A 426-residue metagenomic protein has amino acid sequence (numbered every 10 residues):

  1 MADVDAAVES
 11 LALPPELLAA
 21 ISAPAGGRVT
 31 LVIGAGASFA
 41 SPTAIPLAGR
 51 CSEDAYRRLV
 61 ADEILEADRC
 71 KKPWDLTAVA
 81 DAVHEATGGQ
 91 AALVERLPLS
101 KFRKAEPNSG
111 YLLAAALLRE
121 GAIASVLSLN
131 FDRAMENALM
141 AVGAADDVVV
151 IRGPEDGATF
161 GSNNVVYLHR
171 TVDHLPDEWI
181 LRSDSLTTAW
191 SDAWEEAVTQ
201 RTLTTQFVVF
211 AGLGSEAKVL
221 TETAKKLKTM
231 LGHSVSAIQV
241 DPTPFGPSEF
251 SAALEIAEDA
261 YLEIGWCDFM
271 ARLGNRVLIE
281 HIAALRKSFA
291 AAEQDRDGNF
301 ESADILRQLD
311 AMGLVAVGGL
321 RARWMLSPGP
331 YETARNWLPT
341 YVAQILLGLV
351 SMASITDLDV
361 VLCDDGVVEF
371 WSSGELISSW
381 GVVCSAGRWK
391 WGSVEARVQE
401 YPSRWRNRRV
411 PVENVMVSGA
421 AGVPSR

Functional and structural regions predicted by a protein language model:
M1-L31, A37-F39, R119-A124, V142-A145 (+2 more regions): SIR2/sirtuin-family catalytic core signature
D3-L11, S100-E106, S183-S191: Short, flexible loop segments at the rims of nucleotide/cofactor-binding pockets, characterized by
L11, L18-T30, A35-P46, V83-V148 (+2 more regions): Metabolite-binding pocket within alpha/beta catalytic cores that recognizes anionic/polar moieties
I45-S100, V149-T159: A phosphate-binding glycine/aspartate-rich beta-alpha loop in the early core of alpha/beta enzymes
L47-D54, A134, A138-A141, V219 (+1 more regions): Alpha-helical scaffold elements adjacent to nucleotide-binding pockets in ATP/GTP-utilizing enzyme cores
A67-K71, W190-A193, D259-A260, C267: Accessory terminal and edge-of-domain segments that mediate assembly/interaction and cofactor placement around
F131-R133, R170-H174, L213-E216: Short acidic/polar capping segments at secondary-structure boundaries
G143-T204: Active-site gating loop/helix substructures
